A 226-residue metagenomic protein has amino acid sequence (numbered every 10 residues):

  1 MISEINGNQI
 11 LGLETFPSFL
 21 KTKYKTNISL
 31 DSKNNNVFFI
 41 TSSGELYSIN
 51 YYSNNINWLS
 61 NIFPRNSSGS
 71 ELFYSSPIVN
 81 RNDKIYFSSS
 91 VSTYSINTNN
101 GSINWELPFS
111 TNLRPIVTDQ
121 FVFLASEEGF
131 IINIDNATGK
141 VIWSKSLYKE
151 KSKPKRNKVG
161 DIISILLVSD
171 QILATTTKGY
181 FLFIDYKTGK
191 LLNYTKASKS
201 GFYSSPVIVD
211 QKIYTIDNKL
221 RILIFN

Functional and structural regions predicted by a protein language model:
M1-S3, Y47, Y94-S95, I132 (+2 more regions): WD40 beta-propeller blade core
E4, S32, T41-S42, F73 (+7 more regions): Structural signature of WD-repeat beta-propellers
E4-N8, N50-N54, N97-N100, D135-T138 (+2 more regions): Short loop/turn segments that connect beta-strands within beta-propeller blades
N8-N34, N55-N82, S90, S102-D119 (+2 more regions): Extracytoplasmic beta-rich repeat domains
A125-N133, K140, K145-Y186: Loop/turn-rich, solvent-exposed surfaces of beta-rich toroidal or solenoidal domains
Q171, T176-L220, N226: C-terminal closing repeat unit and adjoining cap/tail of repeat-based domains
